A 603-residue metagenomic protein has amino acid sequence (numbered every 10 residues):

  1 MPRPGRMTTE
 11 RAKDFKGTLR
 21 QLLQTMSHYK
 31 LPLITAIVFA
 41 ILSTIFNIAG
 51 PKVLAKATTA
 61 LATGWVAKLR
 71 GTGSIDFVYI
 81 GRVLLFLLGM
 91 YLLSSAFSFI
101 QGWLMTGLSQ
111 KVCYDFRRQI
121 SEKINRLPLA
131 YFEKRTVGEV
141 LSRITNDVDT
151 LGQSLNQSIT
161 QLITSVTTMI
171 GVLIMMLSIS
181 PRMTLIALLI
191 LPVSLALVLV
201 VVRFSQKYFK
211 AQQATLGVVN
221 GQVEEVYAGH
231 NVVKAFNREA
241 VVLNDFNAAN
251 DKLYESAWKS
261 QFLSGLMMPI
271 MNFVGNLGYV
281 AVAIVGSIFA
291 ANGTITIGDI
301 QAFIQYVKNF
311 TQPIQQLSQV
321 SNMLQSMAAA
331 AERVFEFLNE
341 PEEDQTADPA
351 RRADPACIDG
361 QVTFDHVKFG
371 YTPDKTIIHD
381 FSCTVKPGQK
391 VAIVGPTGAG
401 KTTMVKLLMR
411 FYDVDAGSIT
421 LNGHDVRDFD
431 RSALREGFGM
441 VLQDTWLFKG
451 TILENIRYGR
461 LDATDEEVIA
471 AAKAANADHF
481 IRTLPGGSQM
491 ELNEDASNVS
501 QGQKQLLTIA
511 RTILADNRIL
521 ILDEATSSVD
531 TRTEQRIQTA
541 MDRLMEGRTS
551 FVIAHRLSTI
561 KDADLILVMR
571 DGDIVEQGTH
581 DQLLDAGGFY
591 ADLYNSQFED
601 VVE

Functional and structural regions predicted by a protein language model:
T8-F15, V38-F39, F46-A62, V66 (+12 more regions): Juxtamembrane helix-loop junctions of ABC transporter transmembrane domains
F15-K30, V140: A short amphipathic helical element positioned immediately N-terminal to and/or at the very start of a transmembrane
H28, P32-I45, Q157-A211, V282-I295 (+1 more regions): Transmembrane helices of ABC transporter permease
H28-K30, L129-A130, V148-L155, I159 (+6 more regions): An intracellular "coupling" helix at the cytosolic face of ABC transporter transmembrane type-1 domains
L33-F97, S178-R182, G293-I297: Transmembrane helix-loop-helix hairpins at lipid-water interfaces of multipass membrane proteins, especially the type-1
I41-A49, Y91-F99, L151-S154, S158-I170 (+5 more regions): Hydrophobic alpha-helical transmembrane bundles that constitute the permease/transmembrane domains of multi-pass
G64, M175-L189, K259-R333, F337-L338: Helix-loop-helix
P355-E603: ABC-type nucleotide-binding domain
